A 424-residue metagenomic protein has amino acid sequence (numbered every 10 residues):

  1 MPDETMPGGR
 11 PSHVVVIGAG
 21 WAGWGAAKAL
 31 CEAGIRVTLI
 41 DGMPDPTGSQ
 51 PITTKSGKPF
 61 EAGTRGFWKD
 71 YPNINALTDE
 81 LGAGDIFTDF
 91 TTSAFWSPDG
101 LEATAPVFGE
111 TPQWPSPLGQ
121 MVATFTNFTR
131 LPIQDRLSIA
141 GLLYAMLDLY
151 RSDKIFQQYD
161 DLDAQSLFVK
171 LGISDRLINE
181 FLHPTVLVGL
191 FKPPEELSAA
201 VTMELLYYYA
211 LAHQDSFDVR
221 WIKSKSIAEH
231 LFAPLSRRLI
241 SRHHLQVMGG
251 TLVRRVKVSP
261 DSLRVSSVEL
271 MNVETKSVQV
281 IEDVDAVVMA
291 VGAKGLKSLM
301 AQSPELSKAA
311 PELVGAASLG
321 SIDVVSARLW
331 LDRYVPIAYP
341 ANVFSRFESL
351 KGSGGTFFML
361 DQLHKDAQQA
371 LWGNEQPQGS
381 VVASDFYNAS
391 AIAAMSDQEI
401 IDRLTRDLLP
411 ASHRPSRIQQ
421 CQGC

Functional and structural regions predicted by a protein language model:
M1-V14, E32-A33, T54: Extreme N-terminal leader/targeting segments of oxidoreductases
G9, A33, I222-K223, T251-V382 (+3 more regions): Mid-domain catalytic core of redox enzymes that form a hydrophobic substrate pocket/lid adjacent to a catalytic redox
P11-L39: N-terminal Rossmann-like FAD-binding beta1-loop-alpha1 element of flavoenzymes
C31-T54: Glycine-rich FAD pyrophosphate-binding loop
I52-L77: N-terminal glycine-rich dinucleotide-binding loop that anchors FAD/FMN and/or NAD(P) in oxidoreductases
N75, D79-E80, G84-A199: Mobile amphipathic helical/loop "lid" adjacent to a hydrophobic cofactor/ligand pocket
G141-R264, V273: Active-site/ligand-binding neighborhood in enzyme catalytic cores
L187-L190, L409-C424: Flavin (FAD/FMN) cofactor-binding core of flavoprotein oxidoreductases
